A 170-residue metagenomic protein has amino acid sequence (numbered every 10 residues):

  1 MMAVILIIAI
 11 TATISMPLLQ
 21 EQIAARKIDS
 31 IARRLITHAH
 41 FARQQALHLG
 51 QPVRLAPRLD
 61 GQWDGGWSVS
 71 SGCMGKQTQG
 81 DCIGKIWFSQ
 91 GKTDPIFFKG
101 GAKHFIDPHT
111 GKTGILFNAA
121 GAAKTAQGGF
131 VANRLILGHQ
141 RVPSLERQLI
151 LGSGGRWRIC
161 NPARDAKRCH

Functional and structural regions predicted by a protein language model:
M2, I10, I14-I36, Q44 (+2 more regions): N-terminal helix-rich module
F41: Internal catalytic or translocation cores that form aromatic/hydrophobic pockets or channels for amphipathic metabolites
